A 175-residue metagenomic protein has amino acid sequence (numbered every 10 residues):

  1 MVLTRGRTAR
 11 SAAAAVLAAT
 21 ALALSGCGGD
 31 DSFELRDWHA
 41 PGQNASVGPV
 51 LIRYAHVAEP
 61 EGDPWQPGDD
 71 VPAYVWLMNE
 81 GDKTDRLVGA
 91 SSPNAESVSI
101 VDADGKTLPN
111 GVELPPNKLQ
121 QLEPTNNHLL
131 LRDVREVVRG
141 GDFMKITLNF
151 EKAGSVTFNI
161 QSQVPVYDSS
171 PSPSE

Functional and structural regions predicted by a protein language model:
M1-A14: Bacterial N-terminal signal peptides that target proteins for export
L3, C27-S32: Extended basic (Lys/Arg/His-rich) segments that typically form rRNA-contacting surfaces in ribosomal proteins
V16-A21, L122: Hydrophobic alpha-helical membrane segments, chiefly transmembrane helices and signal peptide h-regions, characterized
L22-G26: C-terminal motif of bacterial Sec signal peptides marking the signal peptidase cleavage site
D30-F150, F158-E175: Compact, glycine-rich, soluble single-domain proteins
